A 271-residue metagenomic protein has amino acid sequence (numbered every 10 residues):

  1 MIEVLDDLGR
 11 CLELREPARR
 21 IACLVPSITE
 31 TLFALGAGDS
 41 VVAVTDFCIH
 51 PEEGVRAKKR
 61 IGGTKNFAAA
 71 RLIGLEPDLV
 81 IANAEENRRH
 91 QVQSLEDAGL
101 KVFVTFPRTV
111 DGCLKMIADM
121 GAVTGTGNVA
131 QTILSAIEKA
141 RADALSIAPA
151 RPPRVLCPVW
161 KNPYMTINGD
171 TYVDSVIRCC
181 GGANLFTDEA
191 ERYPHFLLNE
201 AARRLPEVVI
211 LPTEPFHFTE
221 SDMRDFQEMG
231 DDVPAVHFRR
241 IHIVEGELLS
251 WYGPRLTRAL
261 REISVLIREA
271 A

Functional and structural regions predicted by a protein language model:
M1-V4, R10-L14, R20, D78-L79 (+5 more regions): Extracytoplasmic substrate-binding proteins
I2-L5, R15, R19-E86, H90-Q91 (+2 more regions): A short, structured surface patch at a secondary-structure boundary
A37, R56-A57, A98-G99, C180 (+1 more regions): Short, structured coil segments at secondary-structure junctions
T45, D170-Y193, T213, H242-I243: His/Asp/Glu-enriched short active-site or ligand-binding loop at hydrolase and phosphoryl-transfer sites
P51-K58, R71, G112-M116, H195 (+2 more regions): Short, charged, surface-exposed secondary-structure boundary motifs
R71-G74, S94, V176, E200-R203 (+1 more regions): Well-formed, non-transmembrane alpha-helical positions, independent of function
Q91-D97, E220-P234: Short, aromatic/basic amphipathic alpha-helical patches
E214-F218, L249: Short Gly/Pro-enriched loop/turn and capping motifs at secondary-structure junctions
